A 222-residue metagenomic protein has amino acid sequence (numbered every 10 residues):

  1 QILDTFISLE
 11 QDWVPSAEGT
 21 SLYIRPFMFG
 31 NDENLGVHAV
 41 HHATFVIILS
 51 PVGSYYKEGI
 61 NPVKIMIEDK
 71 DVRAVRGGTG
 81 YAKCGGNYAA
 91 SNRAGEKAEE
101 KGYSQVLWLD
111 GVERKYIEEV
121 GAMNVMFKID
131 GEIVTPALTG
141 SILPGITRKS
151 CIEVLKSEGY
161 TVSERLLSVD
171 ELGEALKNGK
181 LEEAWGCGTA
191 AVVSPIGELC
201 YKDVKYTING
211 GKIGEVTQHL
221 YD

Functional and structural regions predicted by a protein language model:
Q1-T5, F27, N34-D222: Helix-start/capping segments and mature chain N-termini
I2-G19: FAD-binding glycine-rich core of flavoenzymes that anchor FAD
P15-F29: Extended, Lys/Arg-enriched charged tracts that mediate electrostatic binding to polyanionic substrates
